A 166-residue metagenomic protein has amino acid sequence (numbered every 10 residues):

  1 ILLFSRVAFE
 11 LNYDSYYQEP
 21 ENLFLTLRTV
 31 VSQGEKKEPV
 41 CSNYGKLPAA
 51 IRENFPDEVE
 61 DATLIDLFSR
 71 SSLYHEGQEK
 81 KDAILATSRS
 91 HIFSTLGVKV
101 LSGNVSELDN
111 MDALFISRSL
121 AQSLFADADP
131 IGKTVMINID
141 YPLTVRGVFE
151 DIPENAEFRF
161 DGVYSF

Functional and structural regions predicted by a protein language model:
F4-S71: Membrane-proximal extracellular/periplasmic loop immediately following the first transmembrane helix
D14-Y17, V105-S106, D127: Short secondary-structure boundary/capping segments
E21-N22, A83, K133: Extracytoplasmic/periplasmic beta-strand context in beta-sandwich domains, especially the cupredoxin/COX2 CuA-binding
E35-K46, E79-A83, L108-D112, I152-G162: Solvent-exposed, non-transmembrane alpha-helical starts
E58, Q78-E79, I139-L143: Short acidic/polar mixed-charge low-complexity motifs
F68-L73, V105-E107, V135: Short, solvent-exposed loop/turn elements at beta->coil junctions and helix N-caps that rim active or binding pockets
R89-S102, D112-F166: Mid-to-C-terminal secondary-structure elements that act as membrane-proximal/extracytoplasmic interface segments
